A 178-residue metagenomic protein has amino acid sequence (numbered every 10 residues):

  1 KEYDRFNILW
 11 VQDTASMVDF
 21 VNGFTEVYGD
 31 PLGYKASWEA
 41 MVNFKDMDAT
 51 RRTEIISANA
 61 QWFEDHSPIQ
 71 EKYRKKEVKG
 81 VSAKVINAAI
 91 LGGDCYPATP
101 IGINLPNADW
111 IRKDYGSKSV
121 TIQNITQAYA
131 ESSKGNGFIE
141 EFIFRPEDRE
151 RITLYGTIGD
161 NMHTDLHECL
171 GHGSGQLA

Functional and structural regions predicted by a protein language model:
K1-E150, G156: Contiguous, non-catalytic segments that form substrate-binding/exosite surfaces or channel walls
I143-E147, G173-A178: Catalytic or ion-translocation cores adjacent to nucleophile or general acid/base/metal-coordination motifs in diverse
I158-D160: Alpha-helical scaffolds flanking conserved acidic
M162-Q176: Active-site recognition of the HExxH zinc-binding catalytic motif
